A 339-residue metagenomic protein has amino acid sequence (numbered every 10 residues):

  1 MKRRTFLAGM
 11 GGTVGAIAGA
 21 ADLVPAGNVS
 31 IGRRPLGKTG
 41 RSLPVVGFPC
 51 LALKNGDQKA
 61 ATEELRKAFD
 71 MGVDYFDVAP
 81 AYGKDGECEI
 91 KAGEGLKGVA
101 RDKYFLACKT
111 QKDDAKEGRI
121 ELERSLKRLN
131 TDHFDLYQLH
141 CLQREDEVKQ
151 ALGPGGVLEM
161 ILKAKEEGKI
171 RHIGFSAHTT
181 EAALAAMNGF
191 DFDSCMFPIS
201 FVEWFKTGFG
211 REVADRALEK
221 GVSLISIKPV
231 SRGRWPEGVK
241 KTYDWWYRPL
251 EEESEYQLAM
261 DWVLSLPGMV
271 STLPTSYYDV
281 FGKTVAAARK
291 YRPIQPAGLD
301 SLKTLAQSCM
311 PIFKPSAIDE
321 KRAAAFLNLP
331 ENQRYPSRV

Functional and structural regions predicted by a protein language model:
M1-P25: N-terminal export signals
R4, L142-V339: Beta/alpha (TIM)-barrel catalytic core signal, keyed to glycine-rich beta->alpha loops juxtaposed to Asp/Glu that bind
A20-V46, K54: C-terminal segment of N-terminal export signals and the immediately downstream linker at the start of the mature
L36, F48, F76, A92 (+5 more regions): Conserved, mostly hydrophobic/aromatic
G47, D77, D135-Q138, G174 (+2 more regions): Conserved beta-strand positions in the central sheet of alpha/beta enzyme cores
P49-K59, K109-K116, W245-L250: Active-site mouth loops of central-metabolism enzymes
G56-A68, A115-R128, H178-A185, Y256-A259: Short, acidic/polar
E87-K97, G118-K127, V148-P154, T179-D191: Distinct, well-ordered alpha-helical segments
